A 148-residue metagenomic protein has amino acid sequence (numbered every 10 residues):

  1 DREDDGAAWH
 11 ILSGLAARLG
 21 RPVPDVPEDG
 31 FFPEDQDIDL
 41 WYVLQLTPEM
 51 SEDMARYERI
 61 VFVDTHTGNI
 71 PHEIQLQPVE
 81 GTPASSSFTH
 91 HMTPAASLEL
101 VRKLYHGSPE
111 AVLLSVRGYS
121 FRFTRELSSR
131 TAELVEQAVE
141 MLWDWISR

Functional and structural regions predicted by a protein language model:
D1-S108, L113-V116, R125-Q137, W145-R148: N-terminal catalytic or cofactor-binding beta/alpha core of small enzyme domains
R122: Glycine-rich phosphate/diphosphate-binding loops and the adjacent beta-loop-alpha structural elements that coordinate
L142: Hydrophobic "lid"/C-terminal helical patch of Rossmann-like NAD(P)-dependent dehydrogenase/epimerase domains
